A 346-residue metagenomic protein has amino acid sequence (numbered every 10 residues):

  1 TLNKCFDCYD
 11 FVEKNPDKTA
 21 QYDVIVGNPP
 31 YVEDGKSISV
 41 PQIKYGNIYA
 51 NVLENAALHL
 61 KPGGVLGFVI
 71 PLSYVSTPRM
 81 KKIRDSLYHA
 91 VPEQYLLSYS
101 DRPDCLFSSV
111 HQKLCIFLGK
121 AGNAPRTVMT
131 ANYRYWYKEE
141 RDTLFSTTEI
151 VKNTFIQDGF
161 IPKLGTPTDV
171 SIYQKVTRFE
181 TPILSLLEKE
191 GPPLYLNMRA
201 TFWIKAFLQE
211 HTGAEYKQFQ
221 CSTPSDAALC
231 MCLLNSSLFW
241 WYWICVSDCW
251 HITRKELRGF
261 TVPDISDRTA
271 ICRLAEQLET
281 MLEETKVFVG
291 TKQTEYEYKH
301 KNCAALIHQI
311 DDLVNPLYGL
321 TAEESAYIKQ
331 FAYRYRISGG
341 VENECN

Functional and structural regions predicted by a protein language model:
T1-L186, L208, A214, T253: Signature of N6-adenine DNA methyltransferases within the class I
P30-A57, V75, K81-K82, L87 (+2 more regions): S-adenosyl-L-methionine
